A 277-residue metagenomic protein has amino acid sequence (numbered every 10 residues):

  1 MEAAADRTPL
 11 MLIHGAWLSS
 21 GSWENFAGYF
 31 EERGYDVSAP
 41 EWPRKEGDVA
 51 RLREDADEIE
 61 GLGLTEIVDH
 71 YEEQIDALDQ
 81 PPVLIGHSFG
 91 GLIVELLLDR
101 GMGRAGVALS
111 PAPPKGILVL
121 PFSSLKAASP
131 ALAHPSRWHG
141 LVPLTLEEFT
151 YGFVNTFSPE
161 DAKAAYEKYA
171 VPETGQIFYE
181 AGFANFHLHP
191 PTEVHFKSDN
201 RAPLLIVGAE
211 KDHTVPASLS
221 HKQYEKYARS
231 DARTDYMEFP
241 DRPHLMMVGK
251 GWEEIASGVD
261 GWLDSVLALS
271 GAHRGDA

Functional and structural regions predicted by a protein language model:
A4-R51: Short, surface-exposed "cap/lid" segments of acyl-processing enzymes
G15-L18, S88, E210: Active-site glycine-rich loops that stabilize anionic/oxyanionic intermediates across multiple enzyme folds
I85-G90, V94: Gly/Ala-rich beta-loop-alpha elbow adjacent to hydrolase catalytic centers
G103-H139, Y179-F186: Flexible "cap/lid" loop of the alpha/beta hydrolase fold
S124-P172, Q176-E180: Helix-rich cap/lid subdomain of alpha/beta-hydrolase
N200, I206-G208, D212: Short beta-strand/loop motif that positions the catalytic acidic residue of the alpha/beta-hydrolase fold
A202, P216-K226: Short alpha-helix in the alpha/beta-hydrolase fold that links the catalytic acid
S230-A277: Catalytic active-site module of serine/aspartate enzymes centered on a nucleophile-bearing elbow/loop
